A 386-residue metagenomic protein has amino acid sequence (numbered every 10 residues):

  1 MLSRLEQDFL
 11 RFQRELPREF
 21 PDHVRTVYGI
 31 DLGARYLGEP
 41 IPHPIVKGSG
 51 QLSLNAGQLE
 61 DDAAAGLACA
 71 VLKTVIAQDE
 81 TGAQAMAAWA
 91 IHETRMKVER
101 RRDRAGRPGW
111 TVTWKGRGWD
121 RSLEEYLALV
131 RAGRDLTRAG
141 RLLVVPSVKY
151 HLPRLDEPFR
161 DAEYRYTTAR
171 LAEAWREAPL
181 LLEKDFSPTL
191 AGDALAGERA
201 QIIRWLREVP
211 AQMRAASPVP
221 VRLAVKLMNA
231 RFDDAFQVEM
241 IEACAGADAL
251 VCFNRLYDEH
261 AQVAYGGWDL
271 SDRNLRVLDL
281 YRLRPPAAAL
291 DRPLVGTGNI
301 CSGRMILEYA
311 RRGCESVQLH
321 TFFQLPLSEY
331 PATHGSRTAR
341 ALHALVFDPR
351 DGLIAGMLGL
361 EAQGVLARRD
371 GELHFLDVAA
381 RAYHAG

Functional and structural regions predicted by a protein language model:
M1-A174: N-terminal capping/small domains of soluble enzymes
M1-V27, D79, K97, R117-R121 (+3 more regions): Alpha/beta catalytic cores of nucleotide-metabolism and tRNA/nucleoside-modifying enzymes
E19-V27, E183-I202, A235-L290, P326-S336: Glycine/Thr-rich beta-alpha phosphate-binding loop at enzyme active sites
K47, A70, L250, Y281 (+1 more regions): Conserved, mostly hydrophobic/aromatic
S49-L52, K149-H151, L227-F232, D291-R304: Glycine-rich beta-to-alpha transition loops that act as phosphate-gripper elements at the mouths of alpha/beta enzyme
G50, P153-D161, L195-I202, R222-A243: Active-site glycine- and acidic-residue-rich loops that bind and position anionic ligands or nucleotide-like cofactors
V71, V145, V251, V317-H320: Conserved beta-strand positions in the central sheet of alpha/beta enzyme cores
R95-V98, D120-R141, A200-L223, V263-R292 (+1 more regions): Alpha-helix-loop-beta-strand connector modules within alpha/beta enzyme cores
